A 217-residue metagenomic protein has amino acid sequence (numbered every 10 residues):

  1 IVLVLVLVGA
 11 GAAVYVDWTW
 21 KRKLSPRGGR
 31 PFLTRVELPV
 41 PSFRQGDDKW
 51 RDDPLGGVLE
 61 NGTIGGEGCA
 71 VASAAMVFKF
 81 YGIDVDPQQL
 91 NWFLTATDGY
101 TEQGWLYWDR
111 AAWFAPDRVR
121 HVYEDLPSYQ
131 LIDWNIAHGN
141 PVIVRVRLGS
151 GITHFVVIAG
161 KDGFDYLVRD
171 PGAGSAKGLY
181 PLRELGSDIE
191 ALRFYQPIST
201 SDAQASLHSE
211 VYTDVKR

Functional and structural regions predicted by a protein language model:
I1-G99, K216: Active-site-adjacent structural segments surrounding the nucleophilic cysteine of cysteine proteases and isopeptidases
A12-W18, A75-K216: Conserved active-site-adjacent core of cysteine acyl-enzyme catalytic domains
